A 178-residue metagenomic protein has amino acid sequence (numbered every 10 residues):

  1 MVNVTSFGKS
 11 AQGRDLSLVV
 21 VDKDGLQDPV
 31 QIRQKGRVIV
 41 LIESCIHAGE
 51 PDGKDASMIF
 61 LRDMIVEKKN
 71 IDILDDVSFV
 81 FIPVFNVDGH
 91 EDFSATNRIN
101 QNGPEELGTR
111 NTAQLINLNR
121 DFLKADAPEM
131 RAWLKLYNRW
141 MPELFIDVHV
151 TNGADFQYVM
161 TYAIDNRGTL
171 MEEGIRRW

Functional and structural regions predicted by a protein language model:
M1-I32, R37-I42: Soluble metallo-hydrolase cores and metallopeptidase-like ectodomains found primarily in the secretory/periplasmic
Q34-E43, P51-W178: Active-site/substrate-binding loop(s) of hydrolase catalytic cores
H47: Conserved phosphate/anionic-ligand binding catalytic regions in large, soluble enzymes, centered on
